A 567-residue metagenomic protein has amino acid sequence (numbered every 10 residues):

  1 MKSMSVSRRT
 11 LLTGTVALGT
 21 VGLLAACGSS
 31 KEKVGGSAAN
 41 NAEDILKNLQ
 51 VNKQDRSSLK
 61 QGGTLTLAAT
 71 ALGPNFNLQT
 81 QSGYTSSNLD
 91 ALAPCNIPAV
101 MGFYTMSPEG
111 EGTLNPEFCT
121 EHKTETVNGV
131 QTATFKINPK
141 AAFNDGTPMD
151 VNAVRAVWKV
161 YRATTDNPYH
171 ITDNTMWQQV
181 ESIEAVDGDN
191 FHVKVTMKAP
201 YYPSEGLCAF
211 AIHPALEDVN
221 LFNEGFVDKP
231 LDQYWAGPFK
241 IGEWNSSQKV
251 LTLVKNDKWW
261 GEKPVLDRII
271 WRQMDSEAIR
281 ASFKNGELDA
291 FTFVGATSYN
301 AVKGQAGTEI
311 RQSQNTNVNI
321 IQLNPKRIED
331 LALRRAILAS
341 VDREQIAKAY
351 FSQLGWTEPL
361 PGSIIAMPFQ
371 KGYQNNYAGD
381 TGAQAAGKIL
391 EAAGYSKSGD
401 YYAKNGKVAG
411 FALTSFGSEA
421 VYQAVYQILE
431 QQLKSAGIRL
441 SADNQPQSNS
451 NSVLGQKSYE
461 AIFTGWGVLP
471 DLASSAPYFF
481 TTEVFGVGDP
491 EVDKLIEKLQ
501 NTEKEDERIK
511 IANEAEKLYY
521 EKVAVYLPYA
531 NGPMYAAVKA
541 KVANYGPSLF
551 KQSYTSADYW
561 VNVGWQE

Functional and structural regions predicted by a protein language model:
A17, L24, N48, V341-G372 (+3 more regions): Detector for C-terminal structural segments
K60, K136, I171-L221: Surface-exposed binding/hinge segments that line and control ligand-binding clefts or catalytic entry sites
L65-T126, Y234: N-terminal lobe/hinge region of extracytoplasmic solute-binding protein
T66-A69, M149-V157, N190-T196, P238 (+6 more regions): Alpha-helical secondary-structure segments
I97, Y104-E109, C208-P264, R268 (+1 more regions): Gly/Pro-rich hinge or "lid" segments in bacterial periplasmic/extracellular proteins
E121-P168, H192-K194, E329: Aromatic- and charge-enriched surface segment that lines or borders ligand/interaction sites
S246-Q248, S396-G465: Ligand/substrate-recognition segments at binding pockets and active sites
K255-A301, T316, R439-S441: Ligand-site clamp/hinge motif
